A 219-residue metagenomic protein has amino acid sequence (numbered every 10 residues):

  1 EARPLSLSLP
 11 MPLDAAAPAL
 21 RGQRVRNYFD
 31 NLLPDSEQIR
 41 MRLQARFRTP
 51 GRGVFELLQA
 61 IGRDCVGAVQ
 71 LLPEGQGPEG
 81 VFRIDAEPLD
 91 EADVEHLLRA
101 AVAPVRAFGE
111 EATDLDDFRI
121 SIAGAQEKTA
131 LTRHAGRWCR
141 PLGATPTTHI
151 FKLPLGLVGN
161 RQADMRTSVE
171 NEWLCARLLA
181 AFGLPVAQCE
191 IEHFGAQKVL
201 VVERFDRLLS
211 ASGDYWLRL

Functional and structural regions predicted by a protein language model:
E1-L219: Phosphate/dinucleotide-binding and metal-coordinating scaffold of catalytic cores in nucleotide-dependent enzymes
